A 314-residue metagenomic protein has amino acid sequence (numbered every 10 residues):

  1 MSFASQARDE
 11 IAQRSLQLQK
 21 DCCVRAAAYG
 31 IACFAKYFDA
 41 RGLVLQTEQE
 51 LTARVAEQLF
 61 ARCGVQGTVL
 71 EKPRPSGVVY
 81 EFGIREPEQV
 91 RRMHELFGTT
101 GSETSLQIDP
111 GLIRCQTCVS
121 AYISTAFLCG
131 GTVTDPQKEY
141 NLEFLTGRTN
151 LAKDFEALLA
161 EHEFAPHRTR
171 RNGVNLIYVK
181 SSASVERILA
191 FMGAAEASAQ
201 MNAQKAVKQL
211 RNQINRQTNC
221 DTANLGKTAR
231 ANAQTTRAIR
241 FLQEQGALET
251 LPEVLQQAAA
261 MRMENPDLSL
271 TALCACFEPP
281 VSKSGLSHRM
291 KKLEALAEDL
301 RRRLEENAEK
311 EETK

Functional and structural regions predicted by a protein language model:
M1-G42, Q46-F60: N-terminal, positively charged regions that mediate nucleic acid binding
L16-R25, L112-V119, E249-E253: Structural motif
R25-F34, A121-C129, A260: Short, hydrophobic/amphipathic alpha-helical patches that form generic packing surfaces within helical domains
V44-E48, E143-T146, C276-V281: Short helix-coil junctions and helix-kink-helix linkers
T47, R54, Q58-N202: DNA-contacting interfaces and partner/effector-binding or oligomerization modules in DNA-centric proteins
F191-K291: Extended mid-to-C-terminal alpha-helical interaction segments
M261, L304-K314: Gram-positive cell-envelope targeting signals
A295-E305: Short, Lys/Arg-enriched C-terminal cap helix and immediately downstream tail that follows
